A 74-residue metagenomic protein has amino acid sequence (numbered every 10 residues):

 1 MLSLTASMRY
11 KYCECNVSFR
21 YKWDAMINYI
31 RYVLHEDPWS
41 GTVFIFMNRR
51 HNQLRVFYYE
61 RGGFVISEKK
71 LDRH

Functional and structural regions predicted by a protein language model:
M1-H74: Polybasic/polar functional segments that serve as interface/processing modules
